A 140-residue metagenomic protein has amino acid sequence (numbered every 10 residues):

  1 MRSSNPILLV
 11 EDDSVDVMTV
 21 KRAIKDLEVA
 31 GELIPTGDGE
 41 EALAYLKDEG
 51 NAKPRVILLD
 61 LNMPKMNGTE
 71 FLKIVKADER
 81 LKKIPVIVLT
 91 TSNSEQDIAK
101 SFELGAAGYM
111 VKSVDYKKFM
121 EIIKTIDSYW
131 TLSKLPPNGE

Functional and structural regions predicted by a protein language model:
N5-V15, V20-K25, I57: Conserved acidic segment of CheY-like receiver
E11-D12, L89-N93, S113: Conserved active-site segment of CheY-like receiver
K21, P35-V56, M120: Acidic, metal-coordinating helix/loop segments flanking the phosphotransfer/catalytic sites of two-component signaling
L59-D60, T90: Active-site residues of response regulator receiver
M63-M66: Receiver (REC) domain active-site loop signature in two-component systems and cognate sites in sensor histidine kinases
A107: Short, glycine/charged-rich "phosphate-handling" switch motifs in NTP-dependent and phosphotransfer domains
V114-D127, K134-G139: C-terminal output helix
